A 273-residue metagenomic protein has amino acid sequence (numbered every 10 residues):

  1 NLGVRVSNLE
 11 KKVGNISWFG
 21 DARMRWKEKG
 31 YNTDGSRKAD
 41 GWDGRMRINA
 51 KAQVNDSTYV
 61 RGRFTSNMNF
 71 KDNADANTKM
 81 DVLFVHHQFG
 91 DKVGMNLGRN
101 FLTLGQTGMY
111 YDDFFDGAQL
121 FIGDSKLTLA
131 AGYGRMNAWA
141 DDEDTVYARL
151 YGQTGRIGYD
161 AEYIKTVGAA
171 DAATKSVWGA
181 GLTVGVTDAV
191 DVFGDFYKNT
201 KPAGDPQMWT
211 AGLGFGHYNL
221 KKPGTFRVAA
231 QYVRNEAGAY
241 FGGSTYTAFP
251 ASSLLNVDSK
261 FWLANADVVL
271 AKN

Functional and structural regions predicted by a protein language model:
N1, V6-S7, R25-A39, F70-D75 (+2 more regions): Outer-membrane beta-barrel pore domains
V4-S7, K11-W18: Extended alpha-helical stalk/coiled-coil segments
N15-E28, S36-D160, D205, W209-S244: Outer membrane beta-barrel
